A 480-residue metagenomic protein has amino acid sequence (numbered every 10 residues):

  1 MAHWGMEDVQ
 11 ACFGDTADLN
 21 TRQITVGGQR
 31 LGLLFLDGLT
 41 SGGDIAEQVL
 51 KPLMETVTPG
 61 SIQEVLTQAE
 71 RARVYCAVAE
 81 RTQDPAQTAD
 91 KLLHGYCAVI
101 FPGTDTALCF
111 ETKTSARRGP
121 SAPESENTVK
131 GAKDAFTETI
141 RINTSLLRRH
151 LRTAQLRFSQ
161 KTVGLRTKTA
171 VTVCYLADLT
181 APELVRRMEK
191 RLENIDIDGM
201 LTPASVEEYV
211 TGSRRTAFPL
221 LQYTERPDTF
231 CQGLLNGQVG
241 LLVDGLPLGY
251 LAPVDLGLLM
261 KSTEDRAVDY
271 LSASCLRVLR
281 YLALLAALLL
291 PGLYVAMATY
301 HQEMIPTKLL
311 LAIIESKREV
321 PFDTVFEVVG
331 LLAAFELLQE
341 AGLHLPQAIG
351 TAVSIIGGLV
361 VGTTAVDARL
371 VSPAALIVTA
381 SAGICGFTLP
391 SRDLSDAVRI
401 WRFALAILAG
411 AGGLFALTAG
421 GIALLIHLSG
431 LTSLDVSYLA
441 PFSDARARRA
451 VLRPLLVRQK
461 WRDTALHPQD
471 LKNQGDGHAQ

Functional and structural regions predicted by a protein language model:
M1-L289, T307, H427-Q480: Membrane-embedded alpha-helical signal segments
Y270, S274, H301, I305 (+1 more regions): Short, contiguous, pocket-lining structural segments that sit at or immediately flank catalytic/ligand-binding sites
L284-M304: Hydrophobic alpha-helical segments embedded in or immediately adjacent to the lipid bilayer of multipass inner-membrane
L293-A296, P306-Q480: Generic detector of multi-pass transmembrane helix bundles and their immediately adjacent loops in polytopic membrane
